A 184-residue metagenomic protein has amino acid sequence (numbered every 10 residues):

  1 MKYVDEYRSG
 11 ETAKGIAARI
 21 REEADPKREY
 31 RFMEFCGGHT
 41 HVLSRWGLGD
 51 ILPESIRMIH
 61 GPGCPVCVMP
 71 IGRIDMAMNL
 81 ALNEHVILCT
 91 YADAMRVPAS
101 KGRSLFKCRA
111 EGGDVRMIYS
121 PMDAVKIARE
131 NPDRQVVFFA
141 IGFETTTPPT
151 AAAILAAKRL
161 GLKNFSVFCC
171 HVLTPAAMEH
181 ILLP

Functional and structural regions predicted by a protein language model:
M1-D133, T147, I154-L160, S166-F168 (+1 more regions): Metallocofactor- and cofactor-centric catalytic cores in central/energy metabolism, strongly enriched
F138: Nuclease catalytic cores that cleave nucleic-acid phosphodiester bonds, predominantly acidic two-metal-ion
V172: Short glycine/threonine-rich loop/turn motifs
H180-P184: Phosphate/diphosphate-binding glycine-rich loops and adjacent basic-rich segments that engage nucleotide
